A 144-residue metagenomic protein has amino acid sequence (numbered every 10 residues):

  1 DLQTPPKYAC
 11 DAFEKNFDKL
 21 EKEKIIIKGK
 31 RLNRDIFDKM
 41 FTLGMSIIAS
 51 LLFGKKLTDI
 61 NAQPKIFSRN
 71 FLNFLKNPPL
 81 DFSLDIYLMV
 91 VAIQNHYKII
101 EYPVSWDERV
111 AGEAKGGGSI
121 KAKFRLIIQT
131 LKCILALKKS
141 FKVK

Functional and structural regions predicted by a protein language model:
T4-F82, R109-R125: Acceptor/aglycone-binding surface of glycosyltransferases and processive sugar-polymer synthases
F13-N16, M89, I127-I134: Hydrophobic "lid"/C-terminal helical patch of Rossmann-like NAD(P)-dependent dehydrogenase/epimerase domains
K56, N77-L80, M89-D107: Catalytic donor-sugar/metal-binding loop of nucleotide-sugar-dependent glycosyltransferases
H96-K144: C-terminal catalytic/acceptor-binding lobe
